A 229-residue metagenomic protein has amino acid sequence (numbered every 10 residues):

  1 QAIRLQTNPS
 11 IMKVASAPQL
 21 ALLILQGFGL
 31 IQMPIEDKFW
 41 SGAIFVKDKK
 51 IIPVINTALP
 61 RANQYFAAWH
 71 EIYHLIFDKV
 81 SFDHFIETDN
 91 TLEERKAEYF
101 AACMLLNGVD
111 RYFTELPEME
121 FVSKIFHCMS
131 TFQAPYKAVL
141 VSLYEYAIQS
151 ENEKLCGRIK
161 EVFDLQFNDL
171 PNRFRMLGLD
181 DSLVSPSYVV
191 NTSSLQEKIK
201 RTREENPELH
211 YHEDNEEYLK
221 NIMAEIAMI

Functional and structural regions predicted by a protein language model:
Q1-I229: Active-site hotspot residues in diverse enzymes, especially metal/ion-binding acidic/histidine motifs
